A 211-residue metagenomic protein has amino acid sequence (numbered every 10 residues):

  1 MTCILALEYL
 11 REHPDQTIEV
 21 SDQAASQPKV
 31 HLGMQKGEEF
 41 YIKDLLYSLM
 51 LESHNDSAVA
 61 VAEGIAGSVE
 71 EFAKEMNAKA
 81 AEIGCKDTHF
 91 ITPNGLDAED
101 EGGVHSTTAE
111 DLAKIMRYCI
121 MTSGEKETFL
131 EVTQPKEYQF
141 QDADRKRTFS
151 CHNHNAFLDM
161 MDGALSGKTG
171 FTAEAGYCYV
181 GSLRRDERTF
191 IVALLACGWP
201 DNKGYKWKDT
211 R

Functional and structural regions predicted by a protein language model:
M1-E110, I120-S123: Active-site-adjacent loops and short helices of periplasmic peptidoglycan-processing enzymes
C85-K86, D100-R211: Domain-terminus/edge residues, biased toward the C-terminal soluble/receptor-binding domains of extracytoplasmic
